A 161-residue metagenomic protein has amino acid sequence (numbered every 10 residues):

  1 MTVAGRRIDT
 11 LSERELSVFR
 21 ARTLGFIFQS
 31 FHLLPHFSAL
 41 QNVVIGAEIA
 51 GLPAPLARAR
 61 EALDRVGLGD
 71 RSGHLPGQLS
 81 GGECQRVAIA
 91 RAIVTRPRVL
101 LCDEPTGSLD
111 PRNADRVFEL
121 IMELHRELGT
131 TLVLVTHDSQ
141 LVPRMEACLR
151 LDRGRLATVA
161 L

Functional and structural regions predicted by a protein language model:
M1-R153: ABC family nucleotide-binding domain
D9-T10, V159-L161: Short amphipathic beta-strand/extended segments with alternating polar/hydrophobic composition
R153-V159: Conserved switch/coupling elements of ABC/ABC-like ATPase nucleotide-binding domains
